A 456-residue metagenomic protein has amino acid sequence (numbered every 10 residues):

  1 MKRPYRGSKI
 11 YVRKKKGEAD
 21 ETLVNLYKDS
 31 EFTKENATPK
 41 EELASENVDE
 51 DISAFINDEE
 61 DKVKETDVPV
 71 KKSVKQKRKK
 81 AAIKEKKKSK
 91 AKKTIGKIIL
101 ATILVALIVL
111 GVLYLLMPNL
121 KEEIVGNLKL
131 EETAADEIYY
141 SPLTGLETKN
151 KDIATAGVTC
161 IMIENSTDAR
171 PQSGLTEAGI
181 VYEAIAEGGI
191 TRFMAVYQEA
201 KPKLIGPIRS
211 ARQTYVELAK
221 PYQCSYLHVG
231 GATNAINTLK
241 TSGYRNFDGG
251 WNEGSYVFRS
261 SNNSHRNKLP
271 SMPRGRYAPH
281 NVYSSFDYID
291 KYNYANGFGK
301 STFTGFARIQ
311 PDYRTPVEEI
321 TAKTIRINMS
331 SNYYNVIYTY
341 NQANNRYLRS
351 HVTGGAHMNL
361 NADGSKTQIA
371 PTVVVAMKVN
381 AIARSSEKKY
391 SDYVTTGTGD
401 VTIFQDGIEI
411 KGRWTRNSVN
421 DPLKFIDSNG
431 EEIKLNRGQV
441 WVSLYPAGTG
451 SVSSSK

Functional and structural regions predicted by a protein language model:
M1-E85: N-terminal targeting leaders characterized by basic, low-complexity, disordered sequences that direct proteins
R3, K9, N25, S30 (+6 more regions): Intrinsically disordered, low-complexity segments enriched in small/polar residues
R6, K16, K28, K34 (+11 more regions): Feature targets compositionally biased, intrinsically disordered low-complexity regions with long contiguous runs
E85-K87, V125-A178, E187-K456: A surface/extracellular/periplasmic glyco- and lipid-processing/surface-interacting theme
K88-G126: Membrane-anchoring helices that localize proteins to membranes
A184: Change "in soluble alpha/beta enzymes" to "in soluble alpha/beta proteins
